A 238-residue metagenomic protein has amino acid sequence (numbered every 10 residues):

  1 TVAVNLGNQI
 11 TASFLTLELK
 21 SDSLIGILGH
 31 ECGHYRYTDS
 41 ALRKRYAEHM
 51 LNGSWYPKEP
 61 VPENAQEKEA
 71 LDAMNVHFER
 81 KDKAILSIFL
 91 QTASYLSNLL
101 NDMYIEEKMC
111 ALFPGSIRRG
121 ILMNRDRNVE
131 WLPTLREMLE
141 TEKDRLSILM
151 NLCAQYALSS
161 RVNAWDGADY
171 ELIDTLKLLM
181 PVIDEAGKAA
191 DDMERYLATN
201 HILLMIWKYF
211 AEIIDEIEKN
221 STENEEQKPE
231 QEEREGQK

Functional and structural regions predicted by a protein language model:
T1-K238: Short, functionally important secondary-structure microenvironments
